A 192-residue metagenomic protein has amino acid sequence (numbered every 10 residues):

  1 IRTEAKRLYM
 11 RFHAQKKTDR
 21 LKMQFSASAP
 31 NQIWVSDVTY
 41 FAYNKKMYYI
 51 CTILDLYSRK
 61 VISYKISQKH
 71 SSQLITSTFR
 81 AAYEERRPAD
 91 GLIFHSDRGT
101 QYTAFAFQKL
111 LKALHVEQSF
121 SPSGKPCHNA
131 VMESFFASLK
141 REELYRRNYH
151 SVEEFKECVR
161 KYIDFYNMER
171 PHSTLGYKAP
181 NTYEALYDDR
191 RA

Functional and structural regions predicted by a protein language model:
I1-L8, F94-R98, K112-V131, R147-H150: RNase H-like polynucleotidyl transferase catalytic core
I1-P30, K125, A179-Y187: Basic, flexible linker segments flanking DNA-binding modules in nucleic acid-interacting mobile-element proteins
L21, D37, I53, R59 (+9 more regions): Mobile genetic element proteins and their domesticated derivatives, centered on retroelements and DNA transposons
A27-I62, Q68-H70: An active-site-proximal beta-strand-loop segment
K46, K65-P88, I93, T103: Active-site beta-loop-alpha junctions of metal-dependent nucleic acid enzymes, especially the RNase H-like/DDE
P88-T103, P122, Y177-A179: Acidic/histidine-rich, metal-coordinating catalytic segments
K112-V116, S138-A192: C-terminal domain-tail junction helix/linker
